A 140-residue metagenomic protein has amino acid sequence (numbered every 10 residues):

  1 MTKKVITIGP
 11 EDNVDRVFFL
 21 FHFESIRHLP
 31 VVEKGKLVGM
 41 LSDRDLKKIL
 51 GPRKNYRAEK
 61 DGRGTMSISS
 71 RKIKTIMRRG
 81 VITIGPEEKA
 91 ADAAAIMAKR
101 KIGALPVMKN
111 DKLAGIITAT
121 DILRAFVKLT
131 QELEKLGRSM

Functional and structural regions predicted by a protein language model:
M1-K4, S42-I82, K89, A94-A98 (+1 more regions): Tandem CBS (Bateman) regulatory domains
K4-T7, K36-L37, T83, K112-L113: Short, flexible active-site loop motifs that bind/organize anionic cofactors or intermediates
I8-S25, V31-E33, M77, T83-K101 (+3 more regions): The conserved cystathionine-beta-synthase
F21, L29-D45, M97, L105-T120: A glycine-centered beta-loop-beta connector
S25-R27, G35, Y56-A58, M66-S67 (+3 more regions): Short, charged/polar low-complexity linear motifs in solvent-exposed/disordered segments
